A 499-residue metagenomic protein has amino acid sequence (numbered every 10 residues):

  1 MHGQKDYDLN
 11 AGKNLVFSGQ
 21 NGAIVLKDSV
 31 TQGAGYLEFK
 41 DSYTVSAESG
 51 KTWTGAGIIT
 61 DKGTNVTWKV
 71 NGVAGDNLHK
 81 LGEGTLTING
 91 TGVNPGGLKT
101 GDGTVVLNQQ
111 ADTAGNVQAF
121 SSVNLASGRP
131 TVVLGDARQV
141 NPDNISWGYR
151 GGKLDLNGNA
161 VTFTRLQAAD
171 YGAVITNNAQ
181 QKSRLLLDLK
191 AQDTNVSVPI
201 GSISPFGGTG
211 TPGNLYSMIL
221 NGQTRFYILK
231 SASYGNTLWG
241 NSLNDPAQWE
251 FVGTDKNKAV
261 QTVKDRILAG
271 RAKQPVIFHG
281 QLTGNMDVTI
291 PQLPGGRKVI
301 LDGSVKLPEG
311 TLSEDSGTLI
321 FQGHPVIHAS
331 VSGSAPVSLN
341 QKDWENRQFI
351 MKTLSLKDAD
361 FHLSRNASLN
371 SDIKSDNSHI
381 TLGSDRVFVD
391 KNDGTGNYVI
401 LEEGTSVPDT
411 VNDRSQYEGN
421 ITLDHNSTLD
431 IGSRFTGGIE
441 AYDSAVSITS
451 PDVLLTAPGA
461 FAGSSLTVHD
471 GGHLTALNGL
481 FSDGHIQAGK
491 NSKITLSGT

Functional and structural regions predicted by a protein language model:
M1-N14, D102-T104, T113-L125: Acidic Gly/Asp/Thr-rich repetitive segments characteristic of extracellular carbohydrate-active and adhesion proteins
Q4-K5, N10-G90, L134-S197, T254-V305 (+4 more regions): Extracellular, surface-exposed repeat architectures
L9, T100, T209-P212, E314: Short, well-ordered loop/turn sites that connect or cap secondary structure elements
N77-H79, G96-K99, S122-V123, G310-L312 (+2 more regions): His/acidic/aromatic-lined binding-pocket segments of jelly-roll/cupin-type domains and related regulatory beta-sandwich
G84, K99-Q110, G128-P130, R297 (+4 more regions): Glycine- and acidic-residue-biased ligand/ion/polar-headgroup-sensing regions
A111-A119, A126, T311-S313, T318-I320 (+3 more regions): Beta-strand-dominated lipid-handling architectures at cellular/organellar boundaries
T113-G115, S233-N241, I327-H328, V389 (+2 more regions): Short loop/beta submotifs within extracellular cysteine-rich repeat domains
V196-R266: Tryptophan-rich substrate-binding surfaces of secreted polymer-degrading and adhesive proteins
